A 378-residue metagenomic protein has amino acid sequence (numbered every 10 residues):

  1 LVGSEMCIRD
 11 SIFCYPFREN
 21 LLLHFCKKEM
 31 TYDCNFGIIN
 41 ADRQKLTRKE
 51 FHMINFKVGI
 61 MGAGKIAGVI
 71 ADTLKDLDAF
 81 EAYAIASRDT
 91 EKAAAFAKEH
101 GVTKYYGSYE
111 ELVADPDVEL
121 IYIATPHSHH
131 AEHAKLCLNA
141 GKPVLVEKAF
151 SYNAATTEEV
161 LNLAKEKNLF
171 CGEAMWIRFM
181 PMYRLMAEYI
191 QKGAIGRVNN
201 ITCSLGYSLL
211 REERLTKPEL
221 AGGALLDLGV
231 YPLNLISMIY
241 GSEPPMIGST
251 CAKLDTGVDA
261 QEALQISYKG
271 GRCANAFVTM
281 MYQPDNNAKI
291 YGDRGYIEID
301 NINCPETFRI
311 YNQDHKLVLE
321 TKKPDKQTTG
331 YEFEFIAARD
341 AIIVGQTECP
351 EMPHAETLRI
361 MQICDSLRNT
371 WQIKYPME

Functional and structural regions predicted by a protein language model:
L1-I8: Short, small-residue-biased leader/transition segments that mark boundaries at the very start of proteins
C7, L120-H127, A131-R178: Beta-strand-loop-alpha-helix segment that lines the small-molecule cofactor/substrate pocket of alpha/beta enzymes
I12-P16, L22-D42, K49: Short, positively charged and aromatic/hydrophobic N-terminal segments
T31, I38, L120-Y122, K269 (+1 more regions): C-terminal helix-rich "cap/oligomerization" subdomain common to oxidoreductases
L46-H100, I373: N-terminal Rossmann-like dinucleotide-binding module
I177-S249, D255: Predominantly a Rossmann-like dinucleotide-binding segment in NAD(P)-dependent oxidoreductases
N234-T307, G330, I336-Q346: Contiguous beta-strand/loop segments that form the cofactor/metal-binding neighborhood of enzyme cores
K323-I336, M352: Active-site loop of classical SDR/Rossmann-like NAD(P)-dependent oxidoreductases, centered on the catalytic Tyr-X3-Lys
